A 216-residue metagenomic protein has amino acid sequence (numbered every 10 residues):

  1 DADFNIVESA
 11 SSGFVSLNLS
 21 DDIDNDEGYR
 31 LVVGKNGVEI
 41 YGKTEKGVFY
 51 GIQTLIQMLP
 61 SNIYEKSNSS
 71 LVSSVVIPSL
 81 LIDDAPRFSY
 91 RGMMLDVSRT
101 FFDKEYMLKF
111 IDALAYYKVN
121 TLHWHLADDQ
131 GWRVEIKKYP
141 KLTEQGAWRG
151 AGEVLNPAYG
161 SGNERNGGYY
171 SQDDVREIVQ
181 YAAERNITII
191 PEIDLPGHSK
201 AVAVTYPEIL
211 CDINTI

Functional and structural regions predicted by a protein language model:
D1-F88: Contiguous, structured surface segment used for ligand recognition
G42, G92-K104, P157-Q172: The substrate-binding groove and active-site-proximal loops of carbohydrate-active enzymes, especially glycoside
V48, M107, S171, V175: Aromatic/hydrophobic pocket-lining residues that form the small-molecule binding cavity in soluble enzyme cores
G51, E105-M107, W124-L126, R133-K138 (+2 more regions): Short, solvent-exposed loop/turn and secondary-structure capping segments
P86, Q130-E184, S199-I216: Aromatic- and acidic-residue-enriched carbohydrate-binding clefts of CAZyme catalytic domains
F88-R91, K118-N120, A183-I187: Short, well-ordered coil/turn segments that N-cap beta-strands
M93-D129: A conserved hydrophobic secondary-structure block that centers on an alpha-helix together with its immediately flanking
F110, I178, I189: Aromatic/hydrophobic pocket-lining residues that form π-stacking "cages" and hydrophobic walls in ligand
